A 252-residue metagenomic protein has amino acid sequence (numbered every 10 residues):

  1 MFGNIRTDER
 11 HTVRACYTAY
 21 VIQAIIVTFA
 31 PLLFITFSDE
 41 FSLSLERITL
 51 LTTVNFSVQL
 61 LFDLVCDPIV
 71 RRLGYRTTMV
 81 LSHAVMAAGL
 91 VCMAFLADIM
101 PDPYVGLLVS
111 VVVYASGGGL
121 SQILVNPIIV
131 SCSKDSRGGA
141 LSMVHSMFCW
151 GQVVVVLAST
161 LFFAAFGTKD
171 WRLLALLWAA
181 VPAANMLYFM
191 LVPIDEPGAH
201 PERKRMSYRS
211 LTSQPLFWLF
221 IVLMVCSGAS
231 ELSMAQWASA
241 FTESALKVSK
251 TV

Functional and structural regions predicted by a protein language model:
H11-L45, D63, N126, M234-S239: Extracytoplasmic
T28, N55-L64, V153: Residue-level signature of mid-helix packing/kink "hotspots" within the transmembrane helices of 12-pass Major
A30-F34, Q214-V252: Extracytoplasmic gate region of multi-pass secondary transporters
F62-T77: Helix-to-loop junctions at the C-terminal end of transmembrane segments in multipass secondary transporters
A84-P101: C-terminal ends and interior cores of transmembrane alpha-helices in multi-pass membrane transporters/permeases
D102, S136, M143-P197: Helix-loop-helix hairpin linking two adjacent transmembrane segments in secondary transporters
S110-S146: Cytoplasmic helix-loop-helix junction between adjacent transmembrane helices in 12-TM secondary transporters
